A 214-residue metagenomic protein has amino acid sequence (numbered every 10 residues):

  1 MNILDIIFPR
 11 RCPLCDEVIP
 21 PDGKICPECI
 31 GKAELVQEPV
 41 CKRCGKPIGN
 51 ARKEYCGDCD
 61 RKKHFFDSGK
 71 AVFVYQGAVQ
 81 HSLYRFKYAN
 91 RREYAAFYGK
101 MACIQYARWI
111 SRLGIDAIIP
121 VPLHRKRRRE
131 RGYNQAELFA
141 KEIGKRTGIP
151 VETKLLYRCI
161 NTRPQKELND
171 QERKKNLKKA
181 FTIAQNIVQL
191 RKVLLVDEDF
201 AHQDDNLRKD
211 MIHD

Functional and structural regions predicted by a protein language model:
M1-D214: Glycine-rich phosphate/pyrophosphate-handling loop used in enzymes and phosphotransfer proteins
